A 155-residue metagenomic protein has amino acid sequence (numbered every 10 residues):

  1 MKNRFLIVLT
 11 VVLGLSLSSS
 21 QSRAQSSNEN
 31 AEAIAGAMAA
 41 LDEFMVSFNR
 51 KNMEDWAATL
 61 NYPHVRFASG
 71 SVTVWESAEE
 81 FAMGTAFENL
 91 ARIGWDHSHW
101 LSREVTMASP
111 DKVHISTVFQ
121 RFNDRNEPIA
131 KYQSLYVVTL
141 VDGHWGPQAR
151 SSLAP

Functional and structural regions predicted by a protein language model:
M1-V8: Bacterial N-terminal signal peptides that target proteins for export
V8-S16: Bacterial N-terminal signal peptides
S20-A58, Y62: Short, low-complexity N-terminal intrinsically disordered segments enriched in polar/charged residues
M53-E104: A solvent-exposed, acidic/Ser-Thr-rich amphipathic alpha-helical stretch
I93, R121-I129: Short, cysteine-centered beta-strand-loop-beta hairpins and adjacent loop/turn segments enriched in charged/polar
H97, D111-F119: A short hydrophobic beta-strand element
W100-T106, V118-R121, Q133-T139: Hydrophobic/aromatic beta-strand elements that line small-molecule binding cavities or substrate pockets in beta-rich
A130-P155: Short beta-strand edge/turn micro-motifs at domain boundaries
